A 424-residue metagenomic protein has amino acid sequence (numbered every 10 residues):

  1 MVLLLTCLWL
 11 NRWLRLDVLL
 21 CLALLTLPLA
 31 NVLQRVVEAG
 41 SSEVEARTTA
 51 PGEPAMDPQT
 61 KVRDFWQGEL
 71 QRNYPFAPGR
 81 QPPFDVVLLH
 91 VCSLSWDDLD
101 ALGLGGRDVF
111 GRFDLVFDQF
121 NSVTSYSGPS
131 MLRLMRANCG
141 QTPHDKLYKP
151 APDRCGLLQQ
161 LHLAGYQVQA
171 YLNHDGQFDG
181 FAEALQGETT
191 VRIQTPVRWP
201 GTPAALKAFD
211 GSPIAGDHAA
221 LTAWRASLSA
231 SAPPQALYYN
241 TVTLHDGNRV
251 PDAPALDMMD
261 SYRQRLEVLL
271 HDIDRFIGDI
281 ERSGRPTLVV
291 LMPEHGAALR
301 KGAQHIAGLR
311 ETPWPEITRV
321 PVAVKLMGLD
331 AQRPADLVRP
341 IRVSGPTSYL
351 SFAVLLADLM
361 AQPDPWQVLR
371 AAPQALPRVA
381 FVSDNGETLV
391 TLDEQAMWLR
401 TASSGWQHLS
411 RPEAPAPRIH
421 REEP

Functional and structural regions predicted by a protein language model:
V2-E43, T60, D64-P78, Q159 (+5 more regions): Membrane-interface soluble catalytic domains
L3-L4, V37-L88, S93-D252, R319 (+2 more regions): Active-site-proximal alpha/beta segments of enzymes that process anionic O-linked groups
H144-Y148, A208-G211, M258-R263, I277-G278 (+3 more regions): Active-site rim elements
A164-G165, G284-V290: Generic signature of mature, soluble extracytoplasmic domains
G176-F181, Y238-S283, A303, R310-P321 (+1 more regions): Active-site-proximal cap/lid insertion segments
A219, V268-H271, T347: A generic alpha-helix signature
I273, E294, V322, F352 (+1 more regions): Hydrophobic, well-ordered secondary-structure elements that form the walls of internal hydrophobic environments
P286, M292-P334: Histidine-centered active-site microenvironments of extracellular/periplasmic hydrolases and transferases
